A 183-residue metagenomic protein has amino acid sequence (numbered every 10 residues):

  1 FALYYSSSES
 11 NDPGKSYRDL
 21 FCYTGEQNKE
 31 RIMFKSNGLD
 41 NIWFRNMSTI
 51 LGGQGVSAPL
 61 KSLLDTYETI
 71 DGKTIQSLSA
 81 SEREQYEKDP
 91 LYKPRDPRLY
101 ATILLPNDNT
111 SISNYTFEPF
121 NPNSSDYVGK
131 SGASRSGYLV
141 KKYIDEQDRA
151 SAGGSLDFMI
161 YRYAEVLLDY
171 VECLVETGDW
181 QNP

Functional and structural regions predicted by a protein language model:
F1, M33, L91, R95 (+2 more regions): Extended, hydrophobic/aromatic-rich amphipathic alpha-helical segments that build helical scaffolds
F1-S125: An aromatic- and glycine-enriched ligand-binding surface/loop that stacks and positions planar moieties
F120-R162: Active-site beta-strand/loop architecture of penicillin-binding DD-peptidases
